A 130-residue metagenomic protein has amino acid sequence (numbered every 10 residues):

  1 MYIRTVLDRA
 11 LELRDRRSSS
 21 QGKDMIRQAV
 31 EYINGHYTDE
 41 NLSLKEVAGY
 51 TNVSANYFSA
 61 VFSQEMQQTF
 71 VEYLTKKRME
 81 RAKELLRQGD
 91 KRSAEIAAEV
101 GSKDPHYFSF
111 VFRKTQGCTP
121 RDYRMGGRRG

Functional and structural regions predicted by a protein language model:
M1-M25: Hydrophobic, helix-rich cores of sensory/ligand-binding and other regulatory modules that couple small-molecule
D8-R16, V30-L42, F62-M66, K83-K91 (+1 more regions): Basic, amphipathic alpha-helical hairpins
Q21-A29, T75-R78: N-terminal positioning helix adjacent to the helix-turn-helix/winged-helix DNA-binding module
Q21-M25, S43-E46, Y50, F70: Type III/flagellar export substrates
H36-T38, T69-F70, T119-P120: Short helix/strand-capping hinge loops at secondary-structure junctions that flank key functional elements
E46-V53, F58, F62, I96-S102 (+2 more regions): Append "Primarily bacterial transcriptional regulators
Q64-K103, M125-G130: Terminal helix-turn-helix DNA-binding modules in bacterial transcription factors
F110-G130: …primarily DNA-binding HTH/wHTH and HhH modules…
